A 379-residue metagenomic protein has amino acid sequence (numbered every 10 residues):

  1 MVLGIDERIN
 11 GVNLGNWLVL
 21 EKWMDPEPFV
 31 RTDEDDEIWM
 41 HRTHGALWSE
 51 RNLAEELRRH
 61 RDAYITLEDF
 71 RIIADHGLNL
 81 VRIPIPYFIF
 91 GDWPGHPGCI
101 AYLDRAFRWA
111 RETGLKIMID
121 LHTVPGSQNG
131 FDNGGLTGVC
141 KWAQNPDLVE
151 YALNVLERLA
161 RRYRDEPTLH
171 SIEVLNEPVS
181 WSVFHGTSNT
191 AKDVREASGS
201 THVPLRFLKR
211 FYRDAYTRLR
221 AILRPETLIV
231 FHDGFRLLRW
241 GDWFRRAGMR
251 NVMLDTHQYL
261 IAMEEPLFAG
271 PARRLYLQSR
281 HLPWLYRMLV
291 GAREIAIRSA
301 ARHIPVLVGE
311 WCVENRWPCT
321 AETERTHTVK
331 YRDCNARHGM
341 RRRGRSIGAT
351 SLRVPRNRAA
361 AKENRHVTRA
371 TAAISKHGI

Functional and structural regions predicted by a protein language model:
M1-L78: N-terminal carbohydrate-binding accessory modules
D6-L14, K22, E34, I38 (+6 more regions): Active-site region of glycoside hydrolase catalytic domains
L20, I89-W93, S127: Short active-site-adjacent helix-start/loop capping segments
A54-V81, G91, G95-T123, N133-E173 (+1 more regions): An active-site-proximal structural segment forming one wall of the substrate-binding cleft that immediately precedes
P86: Mobile, glycine-rich extracellular loop/lid and propeptide segments that shape or gate substrate/ligand access
I100-L103, L208-Y212, T328, R332: Amphipathic alpha-helical segments in well-structured domains
P318, E322-I379: Aromatic-rich peripheral "rim/lid" segments of glycoside hydrolase catalytic domains that contact and position glycan
